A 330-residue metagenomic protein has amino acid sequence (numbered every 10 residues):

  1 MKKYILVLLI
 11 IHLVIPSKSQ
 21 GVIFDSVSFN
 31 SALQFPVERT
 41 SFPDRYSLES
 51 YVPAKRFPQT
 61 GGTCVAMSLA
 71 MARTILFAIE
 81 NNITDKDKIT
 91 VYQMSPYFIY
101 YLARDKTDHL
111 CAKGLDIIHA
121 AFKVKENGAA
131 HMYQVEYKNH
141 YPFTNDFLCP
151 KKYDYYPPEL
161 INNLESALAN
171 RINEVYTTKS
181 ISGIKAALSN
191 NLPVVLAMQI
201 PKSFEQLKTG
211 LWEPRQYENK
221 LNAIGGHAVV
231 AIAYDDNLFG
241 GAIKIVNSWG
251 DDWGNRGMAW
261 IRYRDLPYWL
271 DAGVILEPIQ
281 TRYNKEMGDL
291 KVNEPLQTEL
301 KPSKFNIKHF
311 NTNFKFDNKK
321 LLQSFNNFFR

Functional and structural regions predicted by a protein language model:
Y4-L13: Sec-dependent N-terminal signal peptides
I15-S19: Sec/Tat signal peptide C-region and signal peptidase I cleavage site
Q20-S50, A78, E286-F328: N-terminal zymogen propeptides
I23, R39-D44, A70, T74 (+2 more regions): Predominantly the structural core of cysteine protease catalytic domains
S50-G61, K106-H109: A short glycine/serine-rich beta->alpha loop
T60-N82, N190: Alpha-helical support elements that line or immediately flank enzyme active sites and cofactor-binding pockets
I83-K113: A contiguous, well-ordered beta/alpha segment that forms the leading edge of an enzyme domain
